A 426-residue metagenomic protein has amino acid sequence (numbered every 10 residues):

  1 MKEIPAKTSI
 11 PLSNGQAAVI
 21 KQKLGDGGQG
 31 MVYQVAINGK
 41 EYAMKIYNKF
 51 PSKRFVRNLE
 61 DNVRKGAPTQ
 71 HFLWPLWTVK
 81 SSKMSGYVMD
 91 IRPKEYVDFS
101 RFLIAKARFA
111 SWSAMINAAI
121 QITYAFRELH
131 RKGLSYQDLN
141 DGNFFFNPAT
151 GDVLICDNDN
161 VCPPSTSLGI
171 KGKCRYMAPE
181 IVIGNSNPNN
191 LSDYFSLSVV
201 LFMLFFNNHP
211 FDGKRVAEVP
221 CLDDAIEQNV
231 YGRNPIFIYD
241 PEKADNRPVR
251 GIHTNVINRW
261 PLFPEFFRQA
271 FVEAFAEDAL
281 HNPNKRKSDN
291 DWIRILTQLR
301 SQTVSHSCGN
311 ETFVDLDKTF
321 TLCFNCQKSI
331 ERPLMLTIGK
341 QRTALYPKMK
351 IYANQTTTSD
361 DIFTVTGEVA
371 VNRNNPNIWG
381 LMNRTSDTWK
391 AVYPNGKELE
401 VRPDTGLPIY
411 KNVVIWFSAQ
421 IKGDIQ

Functional and structural regions predicted by a protein language model:
K2-G39, P68: ATP-binding glycine-rich phosphate-binding loop
Y47-H71: The N-lobe alphaC helix and its flanking beta3-alphaC-beta4 segment of protein kinase-like domains, centered on
L73-A118: Conserved structural core of kinase catalytic domains
F126, H130-P148: Catalytic-loop of the protein kinase fold
G142-P179: Activation segment/activation loop of eukaryotic-type protein kinase catalytic domains
I181-L191: Conserved end of the kinase activation segment
L201-R268: Conserved C-lobe activation region of Hanks-type protein kinase-like domains
A391-Q426: C-terminal boundary/linker segments immediately following FHA domains
